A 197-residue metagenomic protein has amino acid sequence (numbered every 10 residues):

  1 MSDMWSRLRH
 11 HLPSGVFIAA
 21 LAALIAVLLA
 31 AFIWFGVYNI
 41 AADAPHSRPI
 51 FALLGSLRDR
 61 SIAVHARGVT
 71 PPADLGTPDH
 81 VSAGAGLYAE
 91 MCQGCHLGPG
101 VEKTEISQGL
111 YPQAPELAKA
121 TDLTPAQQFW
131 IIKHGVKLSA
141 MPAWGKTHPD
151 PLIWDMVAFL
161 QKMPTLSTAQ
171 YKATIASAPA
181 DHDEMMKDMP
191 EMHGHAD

Functional and structural regions predicted by a protein language model:
S2-S82, G86, I106, L123 (+2 more regions): Periplasmic c-type cytochrome electron-transfer domains
D79, A85-P112, K137-A143, P164-A169: Periplasmic/extracellular electron-transfer cofactor-ligation site, primarily the c-type cytochrome heme-c attachment
G94, A120-D122, K162: Amphipathic alpha-helical interaction surfaces
E116-A118: Soluble periplasmic/extracytoplasmic beta-strand elements of cell-envelope proteins
T121-V136, W144: Short Fe-S-cluster ligation motifs
T168-P179: Short, flexible loop/turn segments with low-complexity composition
